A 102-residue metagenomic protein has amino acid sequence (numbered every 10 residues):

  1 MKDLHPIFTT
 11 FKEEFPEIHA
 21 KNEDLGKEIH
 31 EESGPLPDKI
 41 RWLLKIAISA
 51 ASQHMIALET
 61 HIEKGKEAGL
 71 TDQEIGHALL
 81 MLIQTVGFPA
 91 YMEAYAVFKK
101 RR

Functional and structural regions predicted by a protein language model:
M1-I40, E93-R102: Acidic, glycine/proline-rich low-complexity segments that act as flexible tails and inter-domain linkers
K12, G34, A51-M55, G69 (+1 more regions): Residues at alpha-helix boundaries and short interhelical turns
D24, A47, M81-Q84: Residues within well-ordered alpha-helical secondary structure of globular protein domains
E28-E31, E67, M81: General structural signal for alpha-helix termini and helix-helix connectors
R41-M55: Amphipathic, charged-and-aliphatic alpha-helical interface segments that function as noncatalytic docking
Q53-L79: Mid-chain, well-packed structural core segment of small domains
D72-K99: C-terminal structural segments of small proteins and small subunits
